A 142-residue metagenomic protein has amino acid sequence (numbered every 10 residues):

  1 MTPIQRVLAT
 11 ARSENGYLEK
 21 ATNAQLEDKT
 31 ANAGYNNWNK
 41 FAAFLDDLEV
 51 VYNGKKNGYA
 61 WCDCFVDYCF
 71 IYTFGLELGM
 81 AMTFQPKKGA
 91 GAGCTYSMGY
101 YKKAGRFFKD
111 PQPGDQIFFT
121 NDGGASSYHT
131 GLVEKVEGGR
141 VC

Functional and structural regions predicted by a protein language model:
M1-L76: N-terminal capping segments
P3, K55-K56, L76-C142: ...with weaker cross-activation on analogous glycine-rich loops/strands in unrelated enzymes
